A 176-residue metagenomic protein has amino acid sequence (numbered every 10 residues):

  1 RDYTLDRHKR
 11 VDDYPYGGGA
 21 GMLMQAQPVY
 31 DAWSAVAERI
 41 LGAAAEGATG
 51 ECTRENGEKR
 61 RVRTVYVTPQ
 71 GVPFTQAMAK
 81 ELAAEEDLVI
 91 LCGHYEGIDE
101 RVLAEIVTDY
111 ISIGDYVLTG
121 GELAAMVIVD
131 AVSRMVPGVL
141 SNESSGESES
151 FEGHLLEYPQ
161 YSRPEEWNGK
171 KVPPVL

Functional and structural regions predicted by a protein language model:
R1-D2: Glycine-rich, flexible N-terminal cofactor/catalytic loop recognition
L5-H8, D12, Y16-D31: A short aromatic-anchored loop/beta-hairpin motif
V11, Y16, F74, L82 (+3 more regions): Short clusters of hydrophobic/aromatic residues that line enzyme substrate/ligand-binding pockets
Q25-I90, H94: S-adenosyl-L-methionine/SAH cofactor-binding core of RNA-modifying enzymes
I98, V102-E149: Structured adenosyl-cofactor binding patch, chiefly the S-adenosyl-L-methionine
L123, M135-P174: Internal, active-site/partner-interface "lid" segment
